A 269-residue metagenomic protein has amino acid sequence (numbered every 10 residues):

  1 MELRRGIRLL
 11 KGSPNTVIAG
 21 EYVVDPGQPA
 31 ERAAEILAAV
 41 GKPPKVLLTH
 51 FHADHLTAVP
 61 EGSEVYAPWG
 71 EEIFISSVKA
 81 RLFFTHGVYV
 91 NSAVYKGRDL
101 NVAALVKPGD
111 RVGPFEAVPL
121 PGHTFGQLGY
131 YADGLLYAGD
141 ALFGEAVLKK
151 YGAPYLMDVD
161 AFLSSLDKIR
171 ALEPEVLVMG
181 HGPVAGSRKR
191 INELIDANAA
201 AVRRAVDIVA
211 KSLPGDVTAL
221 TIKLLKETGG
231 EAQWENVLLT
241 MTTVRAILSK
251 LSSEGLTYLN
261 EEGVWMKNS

Functional and structural regions predicted by a protein language model:
M1-A39, L128-G144: Conserved beta-strand hairpin/beta-sheet module of binuclear metal-dependent hydrolase folds, prominently
I7-L9, Q28-V112: Active-site HxH/HxHxD metal-binding segment of metal-dependent hydrolases
L10-S13, V106, L120-T124: A short catalytic or substrate-binding loop motif that flags glycine-/basic-rich loops and adjacent residues that bind
V24-G27, P43-D54, Y66-W69, P119-G122 (+2 more regions): Active-site neighborhood of phospho(di)ester-bond hydrolases with catalytic His/Asp-centered motifs
Q28, R32, A104, M157-A161 (+2 more regions): Soluble or luminal CAZymes and related metallo-dependent hydrolases
A117-P119, F125-D196, A200: Metallo-beta-lactamase
S187-P214, G263-W265: Short alpha-helical segments that sit at the start of domains
I208-S269: C-terminal regulatory/interaction regions
